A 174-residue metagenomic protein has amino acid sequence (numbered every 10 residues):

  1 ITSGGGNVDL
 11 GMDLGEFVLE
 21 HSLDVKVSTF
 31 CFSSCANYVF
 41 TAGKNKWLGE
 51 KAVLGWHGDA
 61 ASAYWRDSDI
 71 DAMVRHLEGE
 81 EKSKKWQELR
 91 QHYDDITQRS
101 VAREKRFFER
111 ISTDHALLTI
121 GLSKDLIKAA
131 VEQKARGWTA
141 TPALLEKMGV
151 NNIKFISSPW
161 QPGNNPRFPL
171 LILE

Functional and structural regions predicted by a protein language model:
I1-S62: Cleft-lining beta-strand/loop regions that shape enzyme active-site pockets
R66-L173: Charged, glycine-interspersed solvent-exposed loop segments at helix/strand-loop junctions that cap or gate access
